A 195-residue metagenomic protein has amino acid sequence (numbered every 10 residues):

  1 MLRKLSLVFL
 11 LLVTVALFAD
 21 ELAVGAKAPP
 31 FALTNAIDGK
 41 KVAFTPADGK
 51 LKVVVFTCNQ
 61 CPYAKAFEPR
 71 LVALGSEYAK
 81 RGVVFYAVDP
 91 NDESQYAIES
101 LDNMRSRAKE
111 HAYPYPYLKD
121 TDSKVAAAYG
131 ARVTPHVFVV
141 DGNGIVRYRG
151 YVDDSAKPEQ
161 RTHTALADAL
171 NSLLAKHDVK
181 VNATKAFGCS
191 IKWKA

Functional and structural regions predicted by a protein language model:
M1-K4: Positively charged n-region of N-terminal signal peptides that target proteins for export
S6-A16: Bacterial N-terminal signal peptides
F18-T45: N-terminal "domain-start" segment that seeds a small globular fold
F44-K65, F85, L170: Short active-site neighborhood of thiol/selenol oxidoreductases, capturing the structured segment around
C58-F67, V137, C189-A195: Short, thiol/selenol-centered motifs that function as redox-active sites or metal-ligating centers
K65-E110, K119-A128: Structural microenvironment flanking redox-active thiols in thiol-disulfide oxidoreductases
Y113-P116, A131-F138: Structural micro-motif
V139-A195: Thiol-/selenol-based redox modules, centered on thioredoxin-like and closely related oxidoreductase domains
